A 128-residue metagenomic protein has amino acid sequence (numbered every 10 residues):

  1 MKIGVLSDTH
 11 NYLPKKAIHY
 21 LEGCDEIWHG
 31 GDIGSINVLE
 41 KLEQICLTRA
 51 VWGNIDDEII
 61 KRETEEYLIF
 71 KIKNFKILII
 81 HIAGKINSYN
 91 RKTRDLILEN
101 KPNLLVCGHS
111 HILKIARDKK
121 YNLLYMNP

Functional and structural regions predicted by a protein language model:
M1-T48, D56-I79: N-terminal active-site segment of His-dependent metallophosphoesterases
N11-K15, G34-V38, I55-I60, G84-Y89 (+1 more regions): Active-site environment of divalent metal-dependent phosphoester hydrolases
R49, S88-P128: Conserved beta-sheet core of the metallophosphoesterase superfamily
